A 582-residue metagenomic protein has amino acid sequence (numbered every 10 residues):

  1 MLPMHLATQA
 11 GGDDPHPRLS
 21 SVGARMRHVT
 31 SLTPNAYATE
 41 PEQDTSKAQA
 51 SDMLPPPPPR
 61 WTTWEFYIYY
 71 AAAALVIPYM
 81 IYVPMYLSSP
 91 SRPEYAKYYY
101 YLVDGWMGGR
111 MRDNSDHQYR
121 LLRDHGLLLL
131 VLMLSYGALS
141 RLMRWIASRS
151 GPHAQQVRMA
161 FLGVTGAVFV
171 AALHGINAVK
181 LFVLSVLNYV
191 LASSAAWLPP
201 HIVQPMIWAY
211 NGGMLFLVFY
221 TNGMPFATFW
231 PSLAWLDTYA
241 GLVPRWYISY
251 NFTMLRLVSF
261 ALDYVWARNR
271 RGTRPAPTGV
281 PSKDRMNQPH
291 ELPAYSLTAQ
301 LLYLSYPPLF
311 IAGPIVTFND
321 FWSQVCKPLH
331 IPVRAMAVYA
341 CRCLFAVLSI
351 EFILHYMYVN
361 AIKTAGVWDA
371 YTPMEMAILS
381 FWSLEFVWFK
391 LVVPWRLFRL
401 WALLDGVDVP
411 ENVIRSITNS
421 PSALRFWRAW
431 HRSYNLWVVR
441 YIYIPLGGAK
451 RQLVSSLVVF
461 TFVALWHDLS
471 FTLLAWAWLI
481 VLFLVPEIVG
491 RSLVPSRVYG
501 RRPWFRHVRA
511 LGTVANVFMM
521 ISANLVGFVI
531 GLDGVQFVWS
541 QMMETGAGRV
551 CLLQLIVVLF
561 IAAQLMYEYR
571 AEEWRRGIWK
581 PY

Functional and structural regions predicted by a protein language model:
M1-F310, P314-I315, D320-Y582: Non-catalytic, membrane-anchoring transmembrane segments at the edges
